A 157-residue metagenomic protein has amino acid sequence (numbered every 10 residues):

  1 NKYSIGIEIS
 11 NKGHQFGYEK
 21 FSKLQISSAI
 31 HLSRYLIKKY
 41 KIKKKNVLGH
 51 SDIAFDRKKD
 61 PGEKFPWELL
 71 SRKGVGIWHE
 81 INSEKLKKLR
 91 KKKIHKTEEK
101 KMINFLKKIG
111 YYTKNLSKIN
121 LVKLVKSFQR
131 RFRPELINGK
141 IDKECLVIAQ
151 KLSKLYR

Functional and structural regions predicted by a protein language model:
K2-S4, F65: Short, solvent-exposed loop/turn segments at the edges of secondary structure
S4-L48: Long, well-ordered alpha-helical scaffolding segments within enzyme catalytic domains, especially pronounced
G17-E19, S51-D52, K87-K88: A short, structure-level motif marking secondary-structure boundaries and short turns
K23-K41, F55-R157: Cell-envelope/ECM-targeting effectors and their regulatory/trafficking segments
N46-R57: Acidic helix-start/capping segments at beta-turn-to-alpha-helix junctions
